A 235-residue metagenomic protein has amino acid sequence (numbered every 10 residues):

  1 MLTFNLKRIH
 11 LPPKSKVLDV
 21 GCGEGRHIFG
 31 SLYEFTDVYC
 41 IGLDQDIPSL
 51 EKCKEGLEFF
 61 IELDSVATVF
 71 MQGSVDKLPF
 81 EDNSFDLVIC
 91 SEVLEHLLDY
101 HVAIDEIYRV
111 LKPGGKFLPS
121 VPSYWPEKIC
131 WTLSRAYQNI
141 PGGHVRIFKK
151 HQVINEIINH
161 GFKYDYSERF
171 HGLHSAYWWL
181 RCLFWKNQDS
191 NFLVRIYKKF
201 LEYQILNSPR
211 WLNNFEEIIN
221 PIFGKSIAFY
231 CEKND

Functional and structural regions predicted by a protein language model:
L2-I129, F229-E232: Conserved SAM-binding loop
E58-F60, R135-Q138, C182-K186: Short, hinge-like loop/turn segments at secondary-structure boundaries
P122-R146, N155-E156: Short, glycine-/aromatic-enriched active-site segment of Class I SAM-dependent methyltransferases
P126, G172-L173: Positions that flank functional sites
T132, H174-D235: A C-terminal cap/extension of S-adenosyl-L-methionine-dependent methyltransferases that defines the acceptor-substrate
E156-F162: A structural motif corresponding to the C-terminal end of an alpha-helix and its immediate exit/capping segment
F162-G172: Conserved S-adenosyl-L-methionine
